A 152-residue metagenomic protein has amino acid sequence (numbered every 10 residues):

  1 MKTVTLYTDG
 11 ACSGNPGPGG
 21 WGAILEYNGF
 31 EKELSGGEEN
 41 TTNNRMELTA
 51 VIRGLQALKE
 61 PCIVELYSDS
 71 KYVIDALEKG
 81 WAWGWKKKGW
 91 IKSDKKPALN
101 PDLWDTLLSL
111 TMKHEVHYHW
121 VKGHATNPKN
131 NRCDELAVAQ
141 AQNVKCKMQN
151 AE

Functional and structural regions predicted by a protein language model:
K2-T5: Extreme N-terminal starter segment of soluble prokaryotic enzymes
T8-P18, I52-R132, L136, A141 (+2 more regions): RNase H catalytic domain
W21-Y27: Short beta-strand scaffold segments in enzyme catalytic cores
Y27, K145-M148: Short intrinsically disordered, low-complexity segments
N28-E47, A57: A short, polar/acidic, helix/strand-boundary loop motif
